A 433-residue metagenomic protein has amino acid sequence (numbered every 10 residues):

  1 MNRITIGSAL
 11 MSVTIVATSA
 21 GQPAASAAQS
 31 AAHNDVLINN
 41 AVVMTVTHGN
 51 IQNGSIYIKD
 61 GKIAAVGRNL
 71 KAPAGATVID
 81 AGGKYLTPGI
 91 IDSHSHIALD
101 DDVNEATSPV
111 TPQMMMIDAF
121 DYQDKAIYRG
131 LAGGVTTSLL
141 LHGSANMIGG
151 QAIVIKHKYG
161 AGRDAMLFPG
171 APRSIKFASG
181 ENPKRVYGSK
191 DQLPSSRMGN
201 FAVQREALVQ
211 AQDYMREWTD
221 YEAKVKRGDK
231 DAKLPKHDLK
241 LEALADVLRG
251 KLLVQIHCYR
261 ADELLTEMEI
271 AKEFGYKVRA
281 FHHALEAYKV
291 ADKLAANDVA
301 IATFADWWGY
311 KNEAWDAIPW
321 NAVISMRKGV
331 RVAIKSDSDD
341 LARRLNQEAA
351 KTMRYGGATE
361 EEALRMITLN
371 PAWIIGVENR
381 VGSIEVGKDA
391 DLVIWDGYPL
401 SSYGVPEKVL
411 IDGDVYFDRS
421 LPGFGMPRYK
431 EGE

Functional and structural regions predicted by a protein language model:
G7-S19: Bacterial N-terminal signal peptides
A24, A32-H33, V43, T47-T87: Histidine-rich, glycine-flanked metal-binding segment
A25-S26, S30, V43-S55, R68 (+2 more regions): Acidic, glycine-enriched loop/beta-strand segments at the rims of small-molecule binding/catalytic pockets
V36-I38, A72-D118, A132: Replace "His-x-His-based motif
N53, M116-I117, L141, Y221-P319 (+5 more regions): Active-site core of metal-dependent hydrolases
L99, V103-F120, K158-A161, K176-A178 (+3 more regions): Active-site gating loops and adjacent loop-to-helix segments of metal-dependent hydrolytic enzymes
D101-V103, P109-M114, L253, D292-W395 (+1 more regions): His/Asp/Glu-enriched, well-ordered alpha-helical/loop segment that forms or immediately abuts the divalent-metal
L131-H282, V405: Polyanionic/metal-chelating signatures
